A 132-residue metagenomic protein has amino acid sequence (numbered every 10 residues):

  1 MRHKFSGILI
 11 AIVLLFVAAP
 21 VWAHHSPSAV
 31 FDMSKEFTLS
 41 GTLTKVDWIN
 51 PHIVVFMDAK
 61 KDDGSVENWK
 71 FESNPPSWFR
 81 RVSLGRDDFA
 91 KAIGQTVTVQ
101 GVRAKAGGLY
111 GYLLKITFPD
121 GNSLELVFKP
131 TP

Functional and structural regions predicted by a protein language model:
M1-L9: Bacterial N-terminal signal peptides that target proteins for export
I10-A11, V21: Cleavable N-terminal signal peptides
W22-F37: Short boundary/loop segments of OB/S1/cold-shock single-stranded nucleic-acid-binding domains
L39-L43: Conserved hydrophobic positions within beta-strands
I49-K60: Short aromatic-glycine-enriched beta-strand elements
R81-V99: Short nucleic-acid-contacting surface segments enriched for D/E, G, S/T with interspersed K/R
V102-F128: OB-fold/S1-family single-stranded nucleic acid-binding modules
